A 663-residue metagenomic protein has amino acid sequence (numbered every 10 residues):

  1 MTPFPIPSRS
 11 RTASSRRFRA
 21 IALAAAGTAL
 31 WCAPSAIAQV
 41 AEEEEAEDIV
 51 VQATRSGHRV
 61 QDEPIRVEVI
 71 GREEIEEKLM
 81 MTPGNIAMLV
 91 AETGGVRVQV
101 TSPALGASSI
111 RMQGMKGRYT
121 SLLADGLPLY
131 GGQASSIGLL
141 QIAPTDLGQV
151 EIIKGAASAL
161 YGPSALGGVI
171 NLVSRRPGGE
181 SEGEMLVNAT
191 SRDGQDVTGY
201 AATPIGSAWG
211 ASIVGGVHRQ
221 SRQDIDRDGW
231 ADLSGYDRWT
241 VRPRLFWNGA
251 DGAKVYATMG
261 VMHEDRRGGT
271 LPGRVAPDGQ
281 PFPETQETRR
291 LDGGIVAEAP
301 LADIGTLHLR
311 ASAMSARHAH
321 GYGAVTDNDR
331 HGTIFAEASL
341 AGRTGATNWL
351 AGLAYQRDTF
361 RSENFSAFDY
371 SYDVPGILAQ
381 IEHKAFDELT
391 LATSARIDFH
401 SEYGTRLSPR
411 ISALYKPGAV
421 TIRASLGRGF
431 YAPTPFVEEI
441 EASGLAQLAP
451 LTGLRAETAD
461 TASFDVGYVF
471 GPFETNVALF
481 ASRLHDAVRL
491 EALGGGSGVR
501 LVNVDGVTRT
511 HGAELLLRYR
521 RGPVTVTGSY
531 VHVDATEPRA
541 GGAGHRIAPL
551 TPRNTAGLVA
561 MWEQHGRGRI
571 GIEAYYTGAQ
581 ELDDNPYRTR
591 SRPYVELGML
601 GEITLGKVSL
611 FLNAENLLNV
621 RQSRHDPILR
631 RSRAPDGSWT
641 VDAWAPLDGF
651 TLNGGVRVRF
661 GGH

Functional and structural regions predicted by a protein language model:
E45-M80, G84, S109, G117 (+1 more regions): N-terminal periplasmic "start-of-domain" segments of outer-membrane beta-barrel proteins
V90, V150-E151, I170-L172: Non-catalytic regulatory/gating segments with a bias toward low-complexity or hydrophobic composition
S109, L127-K154: Short acidic/polar hinge/loop motifs at secondary-structure boundaries that mediate gating or recognition
S158-A159, N171, G178-E180, L186-N188 (+2 more regions): Periplasmic-side early beta-strands and strand-to-turn transitions of outer-membrane beta-barrels
N248-A250, T258-G260, A297, A346-L350 (+4 more regions): Structural signature of Gram-negative outer-membrane beta-barrels, strongest in the C-terminal barrel of TonB-dependent
R274-P300, V420-T421, S425-H485, L493-R520 (+4 more regions): Outer-membrane beta-barrel signature, preferentially recognizing the C-terminal barrel domain of Gram-negative
K384-L391, L479-R483, N503-D584, G655-G662: Gram-negative outer-membrane beta-barrel transporters
H485, Y576-E581, E602-H663: C-terminal beta-signal and adjacent terminal beta-strands/loops of Gram-negative outer-membrane beta-barrel proteins
